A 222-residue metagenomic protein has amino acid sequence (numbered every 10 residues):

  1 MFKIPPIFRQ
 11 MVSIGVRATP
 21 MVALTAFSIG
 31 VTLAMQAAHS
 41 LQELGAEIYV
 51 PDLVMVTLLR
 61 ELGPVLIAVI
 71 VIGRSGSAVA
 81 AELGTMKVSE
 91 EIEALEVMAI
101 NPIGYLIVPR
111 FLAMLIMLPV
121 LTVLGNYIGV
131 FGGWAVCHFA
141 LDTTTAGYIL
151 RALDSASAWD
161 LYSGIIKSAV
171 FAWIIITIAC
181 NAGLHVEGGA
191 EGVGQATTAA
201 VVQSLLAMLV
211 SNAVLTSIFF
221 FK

Functional and structural regions predicted by a protein language model:
M1-I7, A182-E187: Short, membrane-interfacial amphipathic segments enriched in basic
Q10-L66, I70: Active-site cofactor/substrate anionic-group-binding motifs, chiefly glycine- and Lys/Arg-rich phosphate-binding loops
G15, T19, A23, L62 (+4 more regions): Selective transmembrane-helix segments that form parts of the transport pathway or gating/packing helices in multipass
P20-A23, G63-I67, L161-A169, V202: Hydrophobic alpha-helical transmembrane segments
L24-V31, L115, P119, V123 (+7 more regions): Generic alpha-helical transmembrane segments of integral inner-membrane proteins, especially permease/transport modules
Q36-L59, Y127-A169, W173, T177-A199 (+1 more regions): Membrane-interfacial helix-loop-helix connectors in multipass membrane proteins
V50-E93, L121, I178: Hydrophobic alpha-helical transmembrane segments of multi-pass membrane transport proteins
L83-V108, A190-V193: Short cytoplasmic-facing helical segments at TM-TM junctions of multi-pass membrane proteins
